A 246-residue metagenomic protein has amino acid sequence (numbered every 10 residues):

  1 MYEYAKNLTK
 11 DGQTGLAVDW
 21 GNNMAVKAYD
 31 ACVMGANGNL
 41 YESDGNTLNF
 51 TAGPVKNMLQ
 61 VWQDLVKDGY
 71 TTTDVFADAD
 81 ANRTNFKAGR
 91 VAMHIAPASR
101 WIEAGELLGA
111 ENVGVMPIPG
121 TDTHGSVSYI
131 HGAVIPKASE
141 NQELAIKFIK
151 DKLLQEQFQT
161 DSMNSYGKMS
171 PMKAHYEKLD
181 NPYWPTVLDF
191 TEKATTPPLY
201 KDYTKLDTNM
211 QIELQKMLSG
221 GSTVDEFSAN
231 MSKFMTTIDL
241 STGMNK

Functional and structural regions predicted by a protein language model:
Y2, G21-D44, V127-I135, L206-Q215: Periplasmic solute-binding protein
Y2-N7, D80-H94, I212, K216-S219: Short helices/loops that flank or line small-molecule/ion binding pockets
Y4-L8, G45-V75: Glycine-centered hinge/linker elements that transmit conformational signals in sensory and ligand-binding systems
K10-G21, L154-S165, L240-K246: Bilobed periplasmic-binding protein-like "clamshell/Venus-flytrap" ligand-binding domains
A28, Q60-N141: Extracytoplasmic/periplasmic substrate-binding proteins
G38-N57, G105-L107, P117-S126, E177-K178: Short, solvent-exposed loop/beta-turn-alpha elements that line the ligand-binding surface or hinge of extracytoplasmic
V91-A92, H131-G167: Bilobed periplasmic-binding protein/Venus flytrap-like ligand-binding cleft at the lobe interface of extracytoplasmic
S162-K216, L240-K246: Long, aromatic- and glycine/proline-rich binding clefts that accommodate carbohydrate-like moieties
